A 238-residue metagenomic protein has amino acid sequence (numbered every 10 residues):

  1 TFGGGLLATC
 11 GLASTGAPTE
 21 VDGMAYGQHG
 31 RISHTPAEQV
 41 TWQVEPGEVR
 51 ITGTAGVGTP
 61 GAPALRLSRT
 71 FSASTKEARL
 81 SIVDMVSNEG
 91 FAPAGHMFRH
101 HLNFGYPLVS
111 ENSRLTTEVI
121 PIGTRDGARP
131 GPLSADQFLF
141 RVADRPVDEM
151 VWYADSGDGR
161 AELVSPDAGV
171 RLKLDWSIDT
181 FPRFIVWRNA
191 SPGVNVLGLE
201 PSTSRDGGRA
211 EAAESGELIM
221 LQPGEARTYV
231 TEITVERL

Functional and structural regions predicted by a protein language model:
T1-T75, R79-S81, A92-G95, N103-M150 (+1 more regions): Surface-exposed acidic/polar loop and edge beta-strand patches at domain peripheries
R99: A short beta-loop-beta micro-motif enriched in histidine and acidic residues
